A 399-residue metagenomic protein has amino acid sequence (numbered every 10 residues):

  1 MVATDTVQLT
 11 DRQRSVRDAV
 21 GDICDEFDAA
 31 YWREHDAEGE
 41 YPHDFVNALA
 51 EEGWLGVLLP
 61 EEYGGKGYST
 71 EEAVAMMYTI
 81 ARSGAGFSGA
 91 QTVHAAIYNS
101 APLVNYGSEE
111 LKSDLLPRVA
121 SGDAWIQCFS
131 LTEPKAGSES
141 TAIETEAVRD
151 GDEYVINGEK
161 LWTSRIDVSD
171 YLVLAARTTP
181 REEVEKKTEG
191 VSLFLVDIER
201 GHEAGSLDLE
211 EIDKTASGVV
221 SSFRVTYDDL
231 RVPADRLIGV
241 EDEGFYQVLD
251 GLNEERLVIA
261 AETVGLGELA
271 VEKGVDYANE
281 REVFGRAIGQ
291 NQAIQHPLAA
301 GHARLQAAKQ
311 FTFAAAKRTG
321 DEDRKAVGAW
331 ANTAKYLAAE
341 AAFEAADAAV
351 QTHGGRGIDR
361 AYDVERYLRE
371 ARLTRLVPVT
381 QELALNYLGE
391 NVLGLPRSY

Functional and structural regions predicted by a protein language model:
M1-G84, V93, Y106-L111, G122 (+4 more regions): Alpha-helical interface subdomain recognition
S88-E110, G137: N-terminal glycine-rich flavin-associated loop
A96, A136-G137, L161-I166, G218 (+2 more regions): Glycine-rich phosphate/pyrophosphate-binding beta-alpha loops
G122-L131, A175: A short, Trp-centered hydrophobic/proline-enriched beta-strand micro-motif
E133-E139, Y154, T163-S164, E189: Hydrophobic, small-residue-rich alpha-helical packing segments that form membrane-like cores
A142, G201-R231: Flexible, small-/acidic-enriched active-site or ligand-binding loops
N157-L207: A short core secondary-structure module
D228-Y246: Long, acidic (Asp/Glu-rich), low-complexity accessory segments flanking structured domains
